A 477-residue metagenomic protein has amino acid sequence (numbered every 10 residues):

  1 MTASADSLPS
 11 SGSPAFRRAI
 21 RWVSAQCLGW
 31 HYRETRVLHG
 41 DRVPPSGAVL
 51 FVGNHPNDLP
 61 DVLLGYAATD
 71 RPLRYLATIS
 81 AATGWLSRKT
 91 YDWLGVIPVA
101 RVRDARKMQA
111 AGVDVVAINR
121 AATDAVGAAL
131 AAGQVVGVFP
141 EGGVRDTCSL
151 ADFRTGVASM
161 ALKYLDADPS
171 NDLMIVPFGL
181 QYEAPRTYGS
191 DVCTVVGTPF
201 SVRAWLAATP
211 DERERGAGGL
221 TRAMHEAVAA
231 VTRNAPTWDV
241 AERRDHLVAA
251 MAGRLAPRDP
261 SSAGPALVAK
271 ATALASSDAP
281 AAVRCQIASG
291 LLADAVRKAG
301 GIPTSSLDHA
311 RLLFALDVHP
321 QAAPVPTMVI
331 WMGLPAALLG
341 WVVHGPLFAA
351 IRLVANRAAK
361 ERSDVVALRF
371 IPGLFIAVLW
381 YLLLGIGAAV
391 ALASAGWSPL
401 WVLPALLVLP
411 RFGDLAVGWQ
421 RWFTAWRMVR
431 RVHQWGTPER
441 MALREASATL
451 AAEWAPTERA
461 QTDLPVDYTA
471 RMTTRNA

Functional and structural regions predicted by a protein language model:
M1-A3, L392-A393: Soluble, non-transmembrane catalytic domains of enzymes that act on hydrophobic metabolites at membranes
T2-A15, R101, M108-P324, V402-A477: Non-catalytic C-terminal accessory region of glycerolipid acyltransferases and related lyso-lipid remodeling enzymes
T2-D6, S13-A19, V43-V115, G333 (+1 more regions): Catalytic core of membrane glycerolipid acyltransferases/transacylases, capturing the structured, soluble-facing
Q26-G47, T457-R471, R475: A short, well-structured juxtamembrane/interface segment
R33, H55, V116-R120: A conditional alpha-helix N-cap/helix-loop micro-motif detector
V325-A349, D364-V417: Alpha-helical bilayer-embedded segments of polytopic membrane proteins, i.e., transmembrane/intramembrane helices
L353-R362, V390-A395, F423: Membrane-interface elements of multi-pass transporters and channels
